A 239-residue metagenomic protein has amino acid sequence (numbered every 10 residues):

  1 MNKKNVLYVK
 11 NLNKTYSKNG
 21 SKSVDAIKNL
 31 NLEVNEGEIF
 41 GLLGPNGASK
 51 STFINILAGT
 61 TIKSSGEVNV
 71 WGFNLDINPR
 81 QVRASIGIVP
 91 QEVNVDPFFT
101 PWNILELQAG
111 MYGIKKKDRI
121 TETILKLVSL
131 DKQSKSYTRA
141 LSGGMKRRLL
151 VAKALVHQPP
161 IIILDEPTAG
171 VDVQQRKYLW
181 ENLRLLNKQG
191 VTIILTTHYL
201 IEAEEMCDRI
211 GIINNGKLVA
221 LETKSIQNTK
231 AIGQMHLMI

Functional and structural regions predicted by a protein language model:
G66-N74, V82: Conserved ABC transporter NBD signature motif
E106, G110-Q133: Conserved ABC ATPase "signature" region
Y137-L141: Conserved ABC ATPase signature
Q158: Conserved catalytic motifs of ABC-family nucleotide-binding domains
I162-D165: Catalytic Walker B motif of ABC-type/P-loop ATPase nucleotide-binding domains
W180-I239: ABC transporter nucleotide-binding domain
